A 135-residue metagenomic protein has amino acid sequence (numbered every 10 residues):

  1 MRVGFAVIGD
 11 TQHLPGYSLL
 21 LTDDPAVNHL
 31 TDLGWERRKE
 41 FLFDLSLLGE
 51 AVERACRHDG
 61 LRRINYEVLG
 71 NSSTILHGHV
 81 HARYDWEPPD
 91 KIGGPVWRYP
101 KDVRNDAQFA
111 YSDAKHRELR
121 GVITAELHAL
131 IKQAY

Functional and structural regions predicted by a protein language model:
M1-Y135: HIT superfamily nucleotide-processing domains
